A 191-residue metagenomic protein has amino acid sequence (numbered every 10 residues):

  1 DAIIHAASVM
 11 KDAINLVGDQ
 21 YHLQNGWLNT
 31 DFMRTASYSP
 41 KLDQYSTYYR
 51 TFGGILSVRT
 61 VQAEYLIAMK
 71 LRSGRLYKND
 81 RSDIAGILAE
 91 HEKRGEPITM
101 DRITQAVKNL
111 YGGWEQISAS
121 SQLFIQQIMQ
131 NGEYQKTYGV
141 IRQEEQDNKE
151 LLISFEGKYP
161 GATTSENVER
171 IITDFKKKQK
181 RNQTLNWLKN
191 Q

Functional and structural regions predicted by a protein language model:
D1-Q191: Compositionally biased terminal segments of proteins
